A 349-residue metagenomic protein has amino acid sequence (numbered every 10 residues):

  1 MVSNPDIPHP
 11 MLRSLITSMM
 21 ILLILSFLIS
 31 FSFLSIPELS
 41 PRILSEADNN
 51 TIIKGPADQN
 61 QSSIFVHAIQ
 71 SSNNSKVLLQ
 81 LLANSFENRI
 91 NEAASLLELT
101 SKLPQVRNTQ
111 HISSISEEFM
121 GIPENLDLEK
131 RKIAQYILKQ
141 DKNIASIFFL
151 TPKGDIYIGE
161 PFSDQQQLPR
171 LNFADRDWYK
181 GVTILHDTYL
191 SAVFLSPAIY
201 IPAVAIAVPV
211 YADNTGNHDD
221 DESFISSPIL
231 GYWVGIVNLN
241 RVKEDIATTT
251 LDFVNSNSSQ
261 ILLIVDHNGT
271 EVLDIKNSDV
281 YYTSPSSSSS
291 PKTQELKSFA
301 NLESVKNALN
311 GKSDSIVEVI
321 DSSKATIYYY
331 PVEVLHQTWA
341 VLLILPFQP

Functional and structural regions predicted by a protein language model:
M1-H67: Extreme N-terminal signal-anchor transmembrane helix of membrane signaling/transducer proteins, especially in bacteria
P8-H9, P56-F65, V242-T250, P346-P349: Membrane-interface helix-start motif
L44-S62, E117-M120, N214-S226: Intrinsically disordered, low-complexity Ser/Thr- and acidic-rich flexible linkers and loops, especially at boundaries
S45-G55, S290-P349: Extracellular/periplasmic juxtamembrane segments that couple receptor/chemosensory ectodomains to their
I69-D187, A247-T250: Extracytoplasmic/periplasmic sensory segments of membrane signal-transduction proteins
G121-A134, P161-L195, S278-V319: Extracytoplasmic/periplasmic sensor domains and loops in membrane signaling proteins
L128-K139, P228, Y232-T283: Solvent-exposed, extracytoplasmic
K139, N143, K153-N240, E244 (+2 more regions): Extracytoplasmic/periplasmic ligand-binding sensor regions of membrane-associated signaling proteins
